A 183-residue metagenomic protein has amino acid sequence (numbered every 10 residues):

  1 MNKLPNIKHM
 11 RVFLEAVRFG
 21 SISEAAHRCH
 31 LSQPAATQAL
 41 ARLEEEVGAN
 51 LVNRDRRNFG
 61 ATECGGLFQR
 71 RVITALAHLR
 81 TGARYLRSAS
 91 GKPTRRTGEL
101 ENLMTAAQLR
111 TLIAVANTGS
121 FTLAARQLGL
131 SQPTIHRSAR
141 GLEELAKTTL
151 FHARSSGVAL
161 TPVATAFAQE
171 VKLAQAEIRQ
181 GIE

Functional and structural regions predicted by a protein language model:
N2-F19, E99-I113, T118, T165: Short alpha-helical elements of helix-turn-helix
A16-H30, V115-R126: Short helix-boundary/capping micro-motifs
H27, E45, R126, E144 (+1 more regions): Alpha-helical residues within the helix-turn-helix
E44-A61, E143-L160: A short LG(V/I)-centered, amphipathic sequence patch enriched for acidic residue(s) preceding the LG motif
E46, F68-S90, L145, F167-E183: Alpha-helical linker/hinge and terminal dimerization helices associated with HTH transcriptional regulators
